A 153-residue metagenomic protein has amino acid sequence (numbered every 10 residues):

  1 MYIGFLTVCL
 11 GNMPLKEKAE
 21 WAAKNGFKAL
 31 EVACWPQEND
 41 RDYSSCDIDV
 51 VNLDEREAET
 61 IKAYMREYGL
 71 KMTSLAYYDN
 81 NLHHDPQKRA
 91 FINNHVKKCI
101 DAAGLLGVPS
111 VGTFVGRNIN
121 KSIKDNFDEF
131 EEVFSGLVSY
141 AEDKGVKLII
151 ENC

Functional and structural regions predicted by a protein language model:
Y2-F5, S45-I48, H83-D85, K121-I123: A short, structure-level motif marking secondary-structure boundaries and short turns
Y2-V8, L30-V32, M72-Y77, V111-T113 (+1 more regions): Hydrophobic faces of well-ordered beta-strands that scaffold small-molecule active sites in alpha/beta enzyme cores
V8, V50-V51, R89, F127: A generic secondary-structure micro-motif detector that highlights 1-2 residue hydrophobic/ambivalent hotspots embedded
C9-M13: Short beta->alpha connector loops
K16-E38, G104-G107: Catalytic domains of carbohydrate-active enzymes, especially glycoside hydrolases
E17, E59-Y68, N80-C153: Active-site acidic/histidine proton-transfer and metal-coordination neighborhood in alpha/beta enzyme cores
A33-K62, V115-K121: Glycine-rich, proline-tolerant flexible connector loops at the mouths of alpha/beta enzymes
E38-R41, T73, N81-H84: Short active-site-adjacent helix-start/loop capping segments
